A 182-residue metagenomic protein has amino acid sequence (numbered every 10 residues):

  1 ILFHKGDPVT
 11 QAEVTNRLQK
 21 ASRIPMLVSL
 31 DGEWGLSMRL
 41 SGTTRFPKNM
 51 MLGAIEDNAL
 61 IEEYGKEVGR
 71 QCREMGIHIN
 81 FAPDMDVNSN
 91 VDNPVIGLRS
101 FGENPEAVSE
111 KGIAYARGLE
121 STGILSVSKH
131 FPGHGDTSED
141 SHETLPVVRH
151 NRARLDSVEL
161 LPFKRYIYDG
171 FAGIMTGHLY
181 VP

Functional and structural regions predicted by a protein language model:
I1-K111, H130, G135-R149, G177-P182: Enzymes and membrane/adaptor proteins characterized by extended Gly/Ser/Thr/Asp/Glu-rich, aromatic-dotted
R23-M26, I77-H78, E120-L125, G170-A172: Short, well-ordered coil/turn segments that N-cap beta-strands
C72, L119, Y166: Hydrophobic pocket-lining residues that define ligand/cofactor binding sites across diverse proteins
R154: Active-site Tyr-X3-Lys motif and surrounding loop/helix of classical short-chain dehydrogenase/reductase
L161-P162: Internal active-site segments that recognize and position negatively charged phosphoryl groups and nucleotide moieties
Y166-P182: Oxyanion-binding "anion nests"
